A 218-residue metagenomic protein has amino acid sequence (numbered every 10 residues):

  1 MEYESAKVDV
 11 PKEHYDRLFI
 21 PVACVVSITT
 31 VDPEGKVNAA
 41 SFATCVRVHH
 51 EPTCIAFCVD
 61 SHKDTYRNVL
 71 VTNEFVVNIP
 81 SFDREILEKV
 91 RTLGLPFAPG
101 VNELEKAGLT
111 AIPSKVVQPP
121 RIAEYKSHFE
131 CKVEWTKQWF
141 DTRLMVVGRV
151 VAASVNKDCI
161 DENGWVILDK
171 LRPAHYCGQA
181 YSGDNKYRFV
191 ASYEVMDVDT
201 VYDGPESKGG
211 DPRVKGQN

Functional and structural regions predicted by a protein language model:
M1-N218: Basic, polyanion-binding surface patches
